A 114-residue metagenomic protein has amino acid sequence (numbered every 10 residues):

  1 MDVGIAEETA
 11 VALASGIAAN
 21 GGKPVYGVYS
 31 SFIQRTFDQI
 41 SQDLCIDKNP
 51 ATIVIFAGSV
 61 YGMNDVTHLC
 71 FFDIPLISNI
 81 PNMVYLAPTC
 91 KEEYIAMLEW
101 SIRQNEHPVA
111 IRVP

Functional and structural regions predicted by a protein language model:
M1-D2: Short pre-catalytic strand/loop immediately N-terminal to key active-site residues, enriched for Gly-Thr
A6-A10, S15-P114: Conserved thiamine diphosphate
